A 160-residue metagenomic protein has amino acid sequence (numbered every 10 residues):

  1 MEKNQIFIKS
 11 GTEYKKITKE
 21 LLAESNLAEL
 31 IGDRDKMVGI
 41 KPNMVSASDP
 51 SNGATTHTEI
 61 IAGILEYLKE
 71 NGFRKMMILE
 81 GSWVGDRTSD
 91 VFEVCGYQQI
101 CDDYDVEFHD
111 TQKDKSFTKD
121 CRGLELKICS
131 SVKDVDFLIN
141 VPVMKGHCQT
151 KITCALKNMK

Functional and structural regions predicted by a protein language model:
M1-K160: N-terminal and secondary-structure boundary signal
